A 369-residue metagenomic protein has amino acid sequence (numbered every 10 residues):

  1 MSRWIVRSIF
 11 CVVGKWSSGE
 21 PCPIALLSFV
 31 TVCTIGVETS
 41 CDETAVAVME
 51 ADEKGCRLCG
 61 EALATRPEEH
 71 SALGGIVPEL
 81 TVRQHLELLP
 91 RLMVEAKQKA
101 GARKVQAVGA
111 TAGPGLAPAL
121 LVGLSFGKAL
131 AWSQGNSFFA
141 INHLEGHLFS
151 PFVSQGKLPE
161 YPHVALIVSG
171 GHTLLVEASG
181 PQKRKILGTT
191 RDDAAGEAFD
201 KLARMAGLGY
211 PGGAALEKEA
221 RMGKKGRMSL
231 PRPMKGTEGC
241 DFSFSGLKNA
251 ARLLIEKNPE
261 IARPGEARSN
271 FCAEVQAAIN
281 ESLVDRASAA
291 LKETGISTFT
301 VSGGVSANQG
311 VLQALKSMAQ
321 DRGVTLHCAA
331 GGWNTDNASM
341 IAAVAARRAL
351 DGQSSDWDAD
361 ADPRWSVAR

Functional and structural regions predicted by a protein language model:
S2-C11, W16-S18, C22: Low-acidity, Ser/Thr- and Arg-rich intrinsically disordered low-complexity segments
V32-P114, H143, H147, F271: N-terminal beta-alpha supersecondary unit
T44-E50, A165, T173-E177: Short beta-strand scaffold segments in enzyme catalytic cores
E61, K218-F299, N308-R322, A349 (+1 more regions): A contiguous, well-structured pocket-lining segment that forms one wall/lid of small-molecule binding clefts in soluble
A140-I141, K316-I341: Conserved phosphate-binding/catalytic loops in two-lobed NTP-binding clefts
A140-V164, V344: Conserved phosphate-binding catalytic cores of ATP/NTP-utilizing and phosphoryl-transfer enzymes
H147-F149, A329-V367: Glycine-rich phosphate-binding/hydrolytic loop that grips phosphoryl groups
S179-M222, K248, L253-E256: Glycine-rich phosphate-binding loop plus the immediately following alpha-helix
